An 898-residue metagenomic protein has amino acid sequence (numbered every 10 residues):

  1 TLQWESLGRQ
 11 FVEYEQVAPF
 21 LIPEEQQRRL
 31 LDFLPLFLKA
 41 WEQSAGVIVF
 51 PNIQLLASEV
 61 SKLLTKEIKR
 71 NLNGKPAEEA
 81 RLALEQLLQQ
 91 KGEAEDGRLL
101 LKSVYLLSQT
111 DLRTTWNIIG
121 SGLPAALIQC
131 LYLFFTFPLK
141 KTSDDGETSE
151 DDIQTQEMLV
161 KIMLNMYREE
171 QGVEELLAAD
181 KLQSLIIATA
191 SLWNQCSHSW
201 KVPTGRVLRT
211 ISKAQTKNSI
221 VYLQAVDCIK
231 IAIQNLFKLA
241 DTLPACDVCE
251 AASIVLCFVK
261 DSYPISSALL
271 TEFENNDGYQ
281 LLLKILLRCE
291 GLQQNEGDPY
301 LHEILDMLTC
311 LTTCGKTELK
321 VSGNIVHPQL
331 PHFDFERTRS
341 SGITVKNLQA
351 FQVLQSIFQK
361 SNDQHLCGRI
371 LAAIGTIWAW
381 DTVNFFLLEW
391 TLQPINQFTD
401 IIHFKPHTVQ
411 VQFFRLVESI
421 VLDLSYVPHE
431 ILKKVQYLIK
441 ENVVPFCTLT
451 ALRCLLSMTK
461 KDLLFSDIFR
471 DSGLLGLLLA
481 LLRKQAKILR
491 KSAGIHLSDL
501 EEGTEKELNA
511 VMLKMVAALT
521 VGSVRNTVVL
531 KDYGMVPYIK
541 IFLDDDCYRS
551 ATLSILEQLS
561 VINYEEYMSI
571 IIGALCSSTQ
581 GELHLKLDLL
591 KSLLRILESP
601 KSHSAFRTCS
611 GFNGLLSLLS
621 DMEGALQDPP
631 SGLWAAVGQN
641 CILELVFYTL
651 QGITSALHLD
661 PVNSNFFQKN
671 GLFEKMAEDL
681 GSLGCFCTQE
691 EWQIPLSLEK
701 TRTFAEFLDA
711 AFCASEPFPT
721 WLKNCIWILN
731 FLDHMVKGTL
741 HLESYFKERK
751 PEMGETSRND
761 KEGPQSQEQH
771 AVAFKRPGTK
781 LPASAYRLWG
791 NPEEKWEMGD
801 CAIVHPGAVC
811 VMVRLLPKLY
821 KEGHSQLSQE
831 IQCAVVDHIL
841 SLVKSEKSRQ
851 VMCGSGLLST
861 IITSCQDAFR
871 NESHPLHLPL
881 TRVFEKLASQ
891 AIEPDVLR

Functional and structural regions predicted by a protein language model:
T1-I285, C289-T450, S457-L587, R595-S620 (+5 more regions): Elongated alpha-helical scaffolds that mediate protein-protein interactions in large eukaryotic proteins, primarily
